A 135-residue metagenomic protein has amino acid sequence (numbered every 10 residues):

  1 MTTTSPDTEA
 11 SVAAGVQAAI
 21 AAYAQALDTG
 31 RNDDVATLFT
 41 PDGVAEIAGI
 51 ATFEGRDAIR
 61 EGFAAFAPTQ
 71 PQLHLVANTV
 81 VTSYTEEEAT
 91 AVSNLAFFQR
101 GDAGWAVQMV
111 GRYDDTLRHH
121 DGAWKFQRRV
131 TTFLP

Functional and structural regions predicted by a protein language model:
M1-T29, D33, T37-P41: Short, low-complexity N-terminal intrinsically disordered segments enriched in polar/charged residues
T2-T3, A64-P135: A beta-strand edge to alpha-helix "cap/lid" segment located at domain peripheries
D7-S11, E54, W105: A structural signal for alpha-helical segments
A13, N32-L95: A solvent-exposed, acidic/Ser-Thr-rich amphipathic alpha-helical stretch
A22, A58-E61, R112: Alpha-helical elements of Rossmann-like donor-binding domains used by nucleotide-donor carbohydrate transfer enzymes
Y23-A24, V35, F39, A45 (+4 more regions): Broad hydrophobic/π-residue packing in well-ordered secondary structure
D28, D57, K125-F126: Short alpha-helical segments used as structural interaction elements across diverse proteins
